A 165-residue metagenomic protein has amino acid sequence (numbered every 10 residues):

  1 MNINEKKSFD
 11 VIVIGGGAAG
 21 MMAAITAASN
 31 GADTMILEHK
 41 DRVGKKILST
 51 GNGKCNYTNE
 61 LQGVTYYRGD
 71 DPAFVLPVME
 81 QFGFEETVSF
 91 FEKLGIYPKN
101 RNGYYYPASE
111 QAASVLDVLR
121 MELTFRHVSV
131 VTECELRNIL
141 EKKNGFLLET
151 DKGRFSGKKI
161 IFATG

Functional and structural regions predicted by a protein language model:
I3-A19: Beta1/beta-strand and adjacent pyrophosphate-binding region of the FAD-binding site in flavoprotein oxidoreductases
I12, A28-N52: Glycine-rich FAD pyrophosphate-binding loop
G20-A23, T164: Short glycine/serine/threonine-rich phosphate/pyrophosphate-binding segments that cradle anionic phosphate groups
N52-N102: Glycine-rich active-site loop/strand segments that organize a redox cofactor
V75-G83, N102-M121, V131: Short beta-strand to alpha-helix junction loop
A113-S114, V118-G165: Predominantly flavin-linked oxidoreductase catalytic cores and closely associated redox partners
